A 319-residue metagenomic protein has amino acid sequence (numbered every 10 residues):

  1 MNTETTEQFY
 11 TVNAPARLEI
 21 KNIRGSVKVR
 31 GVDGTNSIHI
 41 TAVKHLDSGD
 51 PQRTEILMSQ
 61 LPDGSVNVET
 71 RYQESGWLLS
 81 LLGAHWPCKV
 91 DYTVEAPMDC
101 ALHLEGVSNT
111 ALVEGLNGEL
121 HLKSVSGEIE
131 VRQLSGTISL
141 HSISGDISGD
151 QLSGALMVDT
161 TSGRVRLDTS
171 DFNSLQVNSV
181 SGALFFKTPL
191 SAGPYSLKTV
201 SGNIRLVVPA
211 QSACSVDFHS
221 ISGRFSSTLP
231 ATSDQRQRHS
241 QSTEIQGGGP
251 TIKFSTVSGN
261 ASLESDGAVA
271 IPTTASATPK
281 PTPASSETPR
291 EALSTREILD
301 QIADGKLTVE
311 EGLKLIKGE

Functional and structural regions predicted by a protein language model:
M1-E319: Intrinsically disordered, low-complexity terminal regions
